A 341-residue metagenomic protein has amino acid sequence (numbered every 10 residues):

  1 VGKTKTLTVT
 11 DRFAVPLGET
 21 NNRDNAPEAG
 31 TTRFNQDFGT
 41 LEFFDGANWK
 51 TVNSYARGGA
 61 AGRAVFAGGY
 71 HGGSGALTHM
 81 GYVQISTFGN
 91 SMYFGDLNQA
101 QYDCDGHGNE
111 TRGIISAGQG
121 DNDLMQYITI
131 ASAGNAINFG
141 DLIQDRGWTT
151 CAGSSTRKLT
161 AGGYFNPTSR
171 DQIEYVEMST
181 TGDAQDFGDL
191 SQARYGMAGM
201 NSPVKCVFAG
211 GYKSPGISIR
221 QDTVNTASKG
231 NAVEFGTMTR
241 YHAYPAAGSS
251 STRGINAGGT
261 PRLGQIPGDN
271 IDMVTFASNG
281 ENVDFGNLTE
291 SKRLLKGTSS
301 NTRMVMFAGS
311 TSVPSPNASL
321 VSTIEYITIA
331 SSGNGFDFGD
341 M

Functional and structural regions predicted by a protein language model:
T4-F34, N53: Extracellular/surface-exposed low-complexity repeats and stalk/linker segments enriched in Gly/Pro and small polar
L17-E19, G46, A60-G75, I85 (+11 more regions): Glycine-centered tight turns/hairpins at beta-strand boundaries that repeat across beta-rich repeat domains
T31-Y55: Short, surface-exposed terminal/edge motifs of secreted or surface/virion proteins that either
F44, M80-S86, M125-A131, I173-V176 (+3 more regions): Hydrophobic/aromatic beta-strand positions that recur at structurally equivalent sites within the blades
N53, S91-D96, A136-D141, D183-D189 (+3 more regions): A short beta-strand motif characteristic of beta-propeller blades
A61, G75-H79, S91, Q101 (+15 more regions): A detector of repeated loop/turn-to-beta-strand junctions in beta-rich toroidal repeat architectures
G62-V65, Y102-H107, T111-R112, G147-A152 (+3 more regions): Beta-propeller and closely related beta-sheet repeat lectin domains
